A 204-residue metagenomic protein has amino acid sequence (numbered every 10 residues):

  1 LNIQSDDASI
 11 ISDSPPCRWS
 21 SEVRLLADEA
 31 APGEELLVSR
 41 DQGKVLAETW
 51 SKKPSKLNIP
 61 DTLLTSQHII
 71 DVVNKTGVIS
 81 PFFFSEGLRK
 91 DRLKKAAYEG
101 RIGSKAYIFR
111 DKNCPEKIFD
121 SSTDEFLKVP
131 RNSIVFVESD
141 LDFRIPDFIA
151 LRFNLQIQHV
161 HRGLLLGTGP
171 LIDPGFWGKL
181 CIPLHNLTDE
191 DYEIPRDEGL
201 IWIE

Functional and structural regions predicted by a protein language model:
L1-E204: DUTPase catalytic domain/fold
